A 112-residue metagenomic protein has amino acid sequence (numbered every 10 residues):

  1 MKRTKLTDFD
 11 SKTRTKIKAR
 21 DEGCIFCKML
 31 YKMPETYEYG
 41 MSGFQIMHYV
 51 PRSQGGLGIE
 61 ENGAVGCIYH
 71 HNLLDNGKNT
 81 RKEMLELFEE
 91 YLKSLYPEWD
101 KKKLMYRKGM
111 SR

Functional and structural regions predicted by a protein language model:
K2-K12, I46-S53: Short Cys/His-rich Zn2+-coordinating modules
K2-K5, S53-A64, N72-R112: Polybasic, low-complexity binding patches
D8-Q45, C67-Y69: Short cysteine-rich loop/turn motifs with clustered Cys
L30, V50, L73: Catalytic metal-binding/acid-base residues of hydrolase active sites
